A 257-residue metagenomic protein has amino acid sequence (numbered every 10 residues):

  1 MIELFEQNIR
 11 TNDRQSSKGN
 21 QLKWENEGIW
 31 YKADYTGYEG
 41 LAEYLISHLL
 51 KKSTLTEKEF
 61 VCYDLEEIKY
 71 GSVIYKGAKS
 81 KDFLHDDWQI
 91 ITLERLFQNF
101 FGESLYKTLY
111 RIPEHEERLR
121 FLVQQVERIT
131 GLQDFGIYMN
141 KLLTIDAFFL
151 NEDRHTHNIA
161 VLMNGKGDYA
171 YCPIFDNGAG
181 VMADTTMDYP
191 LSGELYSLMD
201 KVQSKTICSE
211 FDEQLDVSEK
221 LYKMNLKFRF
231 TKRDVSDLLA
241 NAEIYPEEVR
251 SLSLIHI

Functional and structural regions predicted by a protein language model:
M1-E103: Conserved ATP-binding subdomain of kinase catalytic cores across diverse folds
W24-L41, G131, F135, G165-G167 (+2 more regions): Generic structural signal for short, solvent-exposed loop/turn connectors between secondary structure elements
D82-L143: ATP-dependent phospho-/nucleotidyl transfer catalytic cores
L105-E116, N164-A242: Catalytic-core segments of enzymes that bind and process phosphorylated/nucleotide-bearing substrates
E117-T186: Conserved kinase catalytic-core segment
N140, R250-S253: Short, well-structured alpha-helical segments
I255-I257: Conserved small/polar residues in nucleotide/adenosyl-binding loops
